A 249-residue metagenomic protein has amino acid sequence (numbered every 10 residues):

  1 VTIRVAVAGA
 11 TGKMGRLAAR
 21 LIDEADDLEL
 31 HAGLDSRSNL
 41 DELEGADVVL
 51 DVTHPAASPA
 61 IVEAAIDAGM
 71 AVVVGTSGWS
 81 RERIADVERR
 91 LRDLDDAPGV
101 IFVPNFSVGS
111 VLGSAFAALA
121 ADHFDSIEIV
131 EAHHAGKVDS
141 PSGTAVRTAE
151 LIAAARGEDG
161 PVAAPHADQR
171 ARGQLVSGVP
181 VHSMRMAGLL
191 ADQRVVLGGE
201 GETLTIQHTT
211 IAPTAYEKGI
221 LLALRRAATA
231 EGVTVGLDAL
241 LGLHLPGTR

Functional and structural regions predicted by a protein language model:
R4-L43, D125-R249: C-terminal substrate-binding/catalytic lobe of Rossmann-fold NAD(P)-dependent oxidoreductases
A8, V52-T53, G75-T76, V103 (+2 more regions): Structural motif
L30, V72-V73, V100-F102: Hydrophobic beta-strand scaffold residues
E44-G45, V49: Alpha-helix C-terminal capping/helix-to-coil transition sites in glycosyltransferase folds
V52, A56-G75, I84-D86: Rossmann-fold NAD(P) dinucleotide-binding segment
P55, P59, S114, T214: Glycine-rich phosphate-binding loop at the start of an alpha helix
P55-A56, G78-W79, N105-F106, M186: Short glycine-rich anion-binding loops that position phosphate/pyrophosphate groups of nucleotides and phosphorylated
E63, T76-V100, V108-V111, A115-L119: Rossmann-fold NAD(P)-binding glycine/threonine-rich loop
